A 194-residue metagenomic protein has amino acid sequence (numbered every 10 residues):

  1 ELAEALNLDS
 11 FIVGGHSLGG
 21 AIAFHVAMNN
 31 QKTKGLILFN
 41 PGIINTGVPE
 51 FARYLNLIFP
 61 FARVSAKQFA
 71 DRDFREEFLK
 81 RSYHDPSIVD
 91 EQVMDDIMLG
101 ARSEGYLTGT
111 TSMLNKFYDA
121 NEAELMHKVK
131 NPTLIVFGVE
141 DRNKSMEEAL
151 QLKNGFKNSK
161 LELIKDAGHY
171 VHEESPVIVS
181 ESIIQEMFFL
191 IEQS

Functional and structural regions predicted by a protein language model:
E1-F11: Conserved acidic catalytic loop of the alpha/beta-hydrolase fold
V13-G15, F39: Short beta-strand immediately N-terminal to the catalytic nucleophile in serine-hydrolase-like folds
G15-G19, A23: Gly/Ala-rich beta-loop-alpha elbow adjacent to hydrolase catalytic centers
M28, K34-S65: Flexible "cap/lid" loop of the alpha/beta hydrolase fold
V48-E50, Q68-K128: Conserved alpha/beta-hydrolase catalytic His-Asp/Glu region
V129, I135-F137: Short beta-strand/loop motif that positions the catalytic acidic residue of the alpha/beta-hydrolase fold
V139-K144: Acidic catalytic loop of the alpha/beta-hydrolase fold
S159-S194: Catalytic active-site module of serine/aspartate enzymes centered on a nucleophile-bearing elbow/loop
